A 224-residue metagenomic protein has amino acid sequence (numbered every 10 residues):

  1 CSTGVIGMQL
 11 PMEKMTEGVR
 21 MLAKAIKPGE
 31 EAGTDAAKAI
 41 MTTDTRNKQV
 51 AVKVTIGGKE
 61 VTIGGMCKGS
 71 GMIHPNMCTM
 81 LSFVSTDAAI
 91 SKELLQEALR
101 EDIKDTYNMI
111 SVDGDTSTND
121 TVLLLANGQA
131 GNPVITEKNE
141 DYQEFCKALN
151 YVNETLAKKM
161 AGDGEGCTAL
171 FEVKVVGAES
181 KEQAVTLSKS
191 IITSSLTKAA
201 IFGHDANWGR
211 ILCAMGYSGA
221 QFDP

Functional and structural regions predicted by a protein language model:
C1-P224: A structural signal for small-residue-enriched, beta-sheet-centric alpha/beta enzyme cores and oligomeric scaffold folds
